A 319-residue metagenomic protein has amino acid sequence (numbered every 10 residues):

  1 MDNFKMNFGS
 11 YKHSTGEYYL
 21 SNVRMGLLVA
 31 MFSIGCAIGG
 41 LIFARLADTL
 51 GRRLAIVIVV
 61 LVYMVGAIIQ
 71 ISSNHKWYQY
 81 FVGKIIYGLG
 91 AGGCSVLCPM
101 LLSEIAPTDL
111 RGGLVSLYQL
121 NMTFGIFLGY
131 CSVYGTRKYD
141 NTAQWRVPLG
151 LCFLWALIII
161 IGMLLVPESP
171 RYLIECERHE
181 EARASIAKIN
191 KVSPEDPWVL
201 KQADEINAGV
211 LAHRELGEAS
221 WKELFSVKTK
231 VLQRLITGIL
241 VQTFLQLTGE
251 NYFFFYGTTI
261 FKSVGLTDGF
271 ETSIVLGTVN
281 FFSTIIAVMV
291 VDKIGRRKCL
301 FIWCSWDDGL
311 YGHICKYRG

Functional and structural regions predicted by a protein language model:
M1-I189, W198, D204, A208-G319: Alpha-helical transmembrane bundle of multi-pass membrane proteins
